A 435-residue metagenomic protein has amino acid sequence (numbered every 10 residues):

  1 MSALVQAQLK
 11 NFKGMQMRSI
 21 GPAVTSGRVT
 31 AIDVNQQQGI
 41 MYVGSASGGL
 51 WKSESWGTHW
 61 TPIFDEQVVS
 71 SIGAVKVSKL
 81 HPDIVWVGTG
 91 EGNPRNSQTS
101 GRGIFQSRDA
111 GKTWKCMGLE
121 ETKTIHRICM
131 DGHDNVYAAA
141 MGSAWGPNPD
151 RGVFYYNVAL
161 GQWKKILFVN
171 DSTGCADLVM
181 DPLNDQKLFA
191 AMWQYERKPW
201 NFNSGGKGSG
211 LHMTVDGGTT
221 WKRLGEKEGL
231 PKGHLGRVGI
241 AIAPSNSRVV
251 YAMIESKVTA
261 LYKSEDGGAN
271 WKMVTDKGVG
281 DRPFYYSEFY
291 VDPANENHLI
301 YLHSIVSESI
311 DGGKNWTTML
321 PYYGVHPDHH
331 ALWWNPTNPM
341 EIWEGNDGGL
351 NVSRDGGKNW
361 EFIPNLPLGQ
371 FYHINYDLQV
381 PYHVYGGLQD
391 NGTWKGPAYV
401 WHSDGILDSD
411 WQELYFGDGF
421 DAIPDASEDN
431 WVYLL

Functional and structural regions predicted by a protein language model:
L4-L435: Beta-propeller blade termini and top-face loops
